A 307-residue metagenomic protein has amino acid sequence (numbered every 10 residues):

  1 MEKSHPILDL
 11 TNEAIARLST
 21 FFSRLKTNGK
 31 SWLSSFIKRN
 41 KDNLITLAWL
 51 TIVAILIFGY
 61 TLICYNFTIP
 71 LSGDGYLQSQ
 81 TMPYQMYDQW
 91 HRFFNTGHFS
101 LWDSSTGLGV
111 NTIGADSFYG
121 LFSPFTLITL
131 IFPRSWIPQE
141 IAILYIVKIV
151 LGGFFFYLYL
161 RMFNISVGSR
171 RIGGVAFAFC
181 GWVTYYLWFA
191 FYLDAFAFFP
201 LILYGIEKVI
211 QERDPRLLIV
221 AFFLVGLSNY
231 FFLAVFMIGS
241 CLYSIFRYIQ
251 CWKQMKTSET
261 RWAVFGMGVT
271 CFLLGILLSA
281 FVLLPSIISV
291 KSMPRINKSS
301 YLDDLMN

Functional and structural regions predicted by a protein language model:
M1-C64, A263-G268, F272: Start-transfer (signal-anchor) and selected internal transmembrane alpha helices of multi-pass inner/ER membrane
P6, L10, R17, S135 (+4 more regions): Juxtamembrane loop-helix boundary motifs flanking transmembrane segments in multi-pass membrane proteins
K30, Y243-E259: Cytosolic-side transmembrane helix boundary signature
K41-I45, P133-E140, L144, I165-G173 (+1 more regions): Membrane-interface starts of transmembrane alpha-helices
L50, I146-F163, G168-Q250, M267-I287 (+1 more regions): Membrane-embedded helix bundles of polyisoprenyl
A54-F156, V175-A197, D303-N307: Membrane-interface coil-to-helix junctions
N66-I69, R134, C251-K256, I287 (+1 more regions): Transmembrane helix-loop junctions in multipass membrane proteins, especially transporters and channels
L77-N95, V264-M267, C271-N307: Periplasmic/ER-lumenal interhelical loops and adjacent helix-loop junctions in multi-pass membrane proteins
